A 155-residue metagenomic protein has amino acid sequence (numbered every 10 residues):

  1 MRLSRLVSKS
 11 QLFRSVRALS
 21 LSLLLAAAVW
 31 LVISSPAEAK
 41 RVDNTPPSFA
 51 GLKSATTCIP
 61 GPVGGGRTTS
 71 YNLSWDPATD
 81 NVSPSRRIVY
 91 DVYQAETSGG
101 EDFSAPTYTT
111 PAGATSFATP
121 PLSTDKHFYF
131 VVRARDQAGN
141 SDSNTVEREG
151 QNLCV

Functional and structural regions predicted by a protein language model:
M1-R14: N-terminal secretory signal peptides that target proteins for export/translocation
L19-V32: Bacterial N-terminal signal peptides
V32-K40: Signal peptide processing junction and immediate N-terminal pro/mature segment of secreted/exported proteins
A39-P84, T124, N140-V155: Pro/Thr/Ser/Gly-rich low-complexity, intrinsically disordered linker/stalk tracts
P77, S85-T124, Q137, S141-T145: Recognizes extended acidic, P/S/T-rich segments that occur within or adjacent to Ig-like beta-sandwich modules
